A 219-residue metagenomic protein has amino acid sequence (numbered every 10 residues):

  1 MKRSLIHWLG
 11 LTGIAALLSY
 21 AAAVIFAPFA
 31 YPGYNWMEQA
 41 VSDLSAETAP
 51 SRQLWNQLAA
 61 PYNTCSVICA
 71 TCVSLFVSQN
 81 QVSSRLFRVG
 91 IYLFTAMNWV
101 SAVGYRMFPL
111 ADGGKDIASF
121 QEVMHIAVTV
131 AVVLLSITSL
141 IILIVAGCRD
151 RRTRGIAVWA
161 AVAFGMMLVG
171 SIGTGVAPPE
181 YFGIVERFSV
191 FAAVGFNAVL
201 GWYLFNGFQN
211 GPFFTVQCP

Functional and structural regions predicted by a protein language model:
I6-F29: N-terminal signal-anchor transmembrane alpha helix
I6-I14, N80-A96, R154-A160: Interfacial segments of alpha-helical transmembrane regions
A22-P32, W36, V100-K115, G165-F182: C-terminal ends of transmembrane alpha-helices and the immediately adjacent extracellular/lumenal or cytosolic loop
L44-T64: Interfacial helix-start motif at the membrane-water boundary
P61-C65, A127, A131-L135, V185-G195: Membrane-embedded alpha-helical segments of multi-pass membrane proteins, especially the transmembrane helices
P61-V89, T138-C148, G201, G211: Internal transmembrane alpha-helix with an interfacial aromatic "cap," most often the third helix
S101-I142: Membrane-proximal helix-loop-helix units in multi-pass membrane proteins
L143-P219: Terminal transmembrane helical module of multi-pass membrane proteins
